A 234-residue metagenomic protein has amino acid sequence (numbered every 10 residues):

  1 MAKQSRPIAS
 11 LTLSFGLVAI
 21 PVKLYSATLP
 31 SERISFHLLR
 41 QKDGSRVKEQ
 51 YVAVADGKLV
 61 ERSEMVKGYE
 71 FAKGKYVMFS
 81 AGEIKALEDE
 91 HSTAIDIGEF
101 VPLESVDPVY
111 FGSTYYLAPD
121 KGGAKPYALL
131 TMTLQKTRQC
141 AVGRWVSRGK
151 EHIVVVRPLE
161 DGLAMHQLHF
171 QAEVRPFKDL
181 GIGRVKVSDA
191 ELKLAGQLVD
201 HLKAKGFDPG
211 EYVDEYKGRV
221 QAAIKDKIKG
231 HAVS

Functional and structural regions predicted by a protein language model:
M1-S234: Boundary segments of small protein-protein interaction reader/adaptor domains
